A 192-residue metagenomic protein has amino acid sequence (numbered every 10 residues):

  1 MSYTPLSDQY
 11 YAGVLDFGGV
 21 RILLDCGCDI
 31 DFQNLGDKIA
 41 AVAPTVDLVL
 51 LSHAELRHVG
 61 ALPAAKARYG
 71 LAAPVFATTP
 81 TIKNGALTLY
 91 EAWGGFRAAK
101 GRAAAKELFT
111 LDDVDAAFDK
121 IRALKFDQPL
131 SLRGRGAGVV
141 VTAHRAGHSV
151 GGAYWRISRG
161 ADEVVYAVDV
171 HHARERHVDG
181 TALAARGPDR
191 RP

Functional and structural regions predicted by a protein language model:
M1-L50, E55, V59, A64-P192: His/Asp/Glu-rich metal-coordinating catalytic cores of metallo-dependent phosphodiesterases/hydrolases acting on
